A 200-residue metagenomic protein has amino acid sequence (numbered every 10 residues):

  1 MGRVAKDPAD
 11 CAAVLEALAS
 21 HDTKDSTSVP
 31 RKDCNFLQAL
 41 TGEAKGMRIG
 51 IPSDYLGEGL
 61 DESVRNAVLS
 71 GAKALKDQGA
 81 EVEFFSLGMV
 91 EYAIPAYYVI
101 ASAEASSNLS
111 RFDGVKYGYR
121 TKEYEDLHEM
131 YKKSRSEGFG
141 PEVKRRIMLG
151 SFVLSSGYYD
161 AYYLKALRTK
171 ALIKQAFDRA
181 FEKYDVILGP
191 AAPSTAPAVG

Functional and structural regions predicted by a protein language model:
M1-A67, G71, H128-K133: A short helix-breaking turn/cap at a secondary-structure junction
R3, A9, A13-K24, G57 (+7 more regions): Generic secondary-structure signature for well-ordered alpha-helical cores
L18-S20, D54, L149-L164, S194-G200: Amphipathic alpha-helix from the class-I
N35-Q38, L60-L87, Y117-Y119, E129-S134 (+1 more regions): Acyltransferase
Q38-G50, A103-K174: Short helix-loop capping/hinge segments that flank enzyme active sites or metal/cofactor-binding pockets
E62-V64, I94-A103, A198-G200: Short glycine/threonine-rich loop-to-helix capping motif typified by GTGT followed within a few residues by an Asp-Pro
